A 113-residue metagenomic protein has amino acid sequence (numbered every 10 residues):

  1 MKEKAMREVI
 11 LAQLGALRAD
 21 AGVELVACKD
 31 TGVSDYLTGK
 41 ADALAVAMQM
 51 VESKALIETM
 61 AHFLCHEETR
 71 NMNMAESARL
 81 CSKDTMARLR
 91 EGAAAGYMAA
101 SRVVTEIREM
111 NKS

Functional and structural regions predicted by a protein language model:
M1-E8, Q49-E58, R102-S113: Short intrinsically disordered terminal tails
K4-G22, L37-K40, L56-M74: Short amphipathic alpha-helical heptad-repeat segments
R18-A21, L25, A45-M48, E52 (+3 more regions): A structural signal for well-ordered alpha-helices, especially hydrophobic packing surfaces of coiled-coils
G22-Y36, E76-L89: Charged, low-complexity interaction regions
D35, G39-A43, A47, R88 (+2 more regions): Short coil/turn motifs at helix boundaries and re-entrant loops, enriched in small/polar and proline residues
M74-S113: Amphipathic alpha-helical binding modules
